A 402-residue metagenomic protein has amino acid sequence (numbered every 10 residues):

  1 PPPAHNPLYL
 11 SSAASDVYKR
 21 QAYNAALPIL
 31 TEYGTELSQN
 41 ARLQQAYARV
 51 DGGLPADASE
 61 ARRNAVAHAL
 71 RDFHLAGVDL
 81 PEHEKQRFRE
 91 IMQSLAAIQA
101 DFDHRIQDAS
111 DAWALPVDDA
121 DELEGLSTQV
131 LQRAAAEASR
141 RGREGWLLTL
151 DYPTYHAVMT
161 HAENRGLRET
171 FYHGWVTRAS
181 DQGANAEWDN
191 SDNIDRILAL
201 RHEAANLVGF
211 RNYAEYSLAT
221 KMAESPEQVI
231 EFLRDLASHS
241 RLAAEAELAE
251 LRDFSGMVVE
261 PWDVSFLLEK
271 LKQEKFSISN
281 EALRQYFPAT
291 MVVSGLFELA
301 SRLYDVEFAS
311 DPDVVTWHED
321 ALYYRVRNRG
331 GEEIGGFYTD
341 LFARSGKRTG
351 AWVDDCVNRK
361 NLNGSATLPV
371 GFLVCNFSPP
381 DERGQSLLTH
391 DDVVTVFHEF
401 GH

Functional and structural regions predicted by a protein language model:
P1-A14, Y18: Single conserved hydrophobic/aromatic residue that forms the stacking wall/gate of nucleotide- or nucleobase-binding
P3, P7, A186, N190 (+3 more regions): Alpha-helix N-cap/helix-initiation motif
Q21-E224, H239, E319-A321: His/Asp/Glu-rich acidic catalytic environments and adjacent acidic regulatory segments
A58, A69-H74, N185-A186, D355-T367 (+3 more regions): Aromatic/His-enriched, Gly/Pro-containing loop or helix-boundary segments that lie immediately adjacent to catalytic
A65, S94-A97, H104, D108-T149 (+3 more regions): Active-site-proximal, well-structured secondary-structure segments within enzyme catalytic domains
A157-V158, S225-P226, D381-Q385: Short small-residue beta-strand/loop micro-motif enriched in glycine and branched aliphatics
T160, T170, E281-P288, S386: Short histidine-centered catalytic/ligand-binding loop motif
D391-H402: Active-site recognition of the HExxH zinc-binding catalytic motif
